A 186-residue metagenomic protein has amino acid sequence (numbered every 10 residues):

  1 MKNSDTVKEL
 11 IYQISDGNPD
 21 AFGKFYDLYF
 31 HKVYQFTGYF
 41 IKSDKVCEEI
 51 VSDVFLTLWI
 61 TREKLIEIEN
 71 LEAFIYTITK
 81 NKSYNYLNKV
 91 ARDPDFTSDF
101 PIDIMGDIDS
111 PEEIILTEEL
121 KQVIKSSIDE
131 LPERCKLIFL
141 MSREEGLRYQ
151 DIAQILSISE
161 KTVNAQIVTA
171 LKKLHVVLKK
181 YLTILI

Functional and structural regions predicted by a protein language model:
M1-K32, I186: N-terminal module of bacterial RNA polymerase sigma factors
K2, Q13, D95, Q154-I155 (+1 more regions): C-terminal edge and immediately downstream basic/flexible tail or linker adjoining helix-turn-helix-like DNA-binding
N3-S4, D93-I114: Internal acidic/polar
K8, S126-D129, E133-L137, E145-T162: Helix-turn-helix DNA-binding module
S15-D16, F55-N70: Sigma70-family region 2
S15-G23, Q35-V51, T183-I186: Short, charged helix-capping/linker segments at alpha-helix termini
E49-L56, E69-N81: Structural recognition of an alpha-helix C-terminal capping motif at a helix-to-coil junction
E63-E67, T77-F96: Arg/Lys-rich amphipathic alpha helix in sigma70-family domain 2
